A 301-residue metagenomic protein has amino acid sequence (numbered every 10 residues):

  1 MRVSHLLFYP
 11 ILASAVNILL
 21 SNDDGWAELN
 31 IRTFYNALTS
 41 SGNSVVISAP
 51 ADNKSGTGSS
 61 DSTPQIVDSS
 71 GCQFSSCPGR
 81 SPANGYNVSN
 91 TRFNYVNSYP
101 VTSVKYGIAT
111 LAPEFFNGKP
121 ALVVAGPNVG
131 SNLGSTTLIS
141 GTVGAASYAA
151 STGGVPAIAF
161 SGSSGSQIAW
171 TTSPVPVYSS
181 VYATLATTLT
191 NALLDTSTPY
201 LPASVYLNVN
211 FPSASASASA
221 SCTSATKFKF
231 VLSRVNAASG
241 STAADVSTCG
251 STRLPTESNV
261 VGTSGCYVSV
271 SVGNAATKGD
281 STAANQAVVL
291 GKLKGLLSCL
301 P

Functional and structural regions predicted by a protein language model:
M1-V16: Fungal secretory targeting signals
N17-S21, V45-A49, Y95, A121-G126 (+4 more regions): Structural recognition of the beta-strand scaffold that forms the well-ordered cores of secreted hydrolase catalytic
I18, L29-G107, F115: A cross-family phosphate/adenosyl-ligand binding-site feature
D24-A27, A51-G56, Y99-V104, N128-L133 (+4 more regions): Solvent-exposed loop/turn segments at secondary-structure junctions within structured extracellular/periplasmic domains
D24-I31, N97-V101, S135-T142, V175-A183: Solvent-exposed, acidic/flexible segments
T39-S40, Y86-V88, F116-G118, A150-T152 (+2 more regions): Extracellular/periplasmic catalytic domains that process cell-envelope and extracellular macromolecules
Y106-I108, A112-G165: Internal, conserved structured core segments that host functional sites
S173-P301: Electrostatically charged, flexible surface regions
